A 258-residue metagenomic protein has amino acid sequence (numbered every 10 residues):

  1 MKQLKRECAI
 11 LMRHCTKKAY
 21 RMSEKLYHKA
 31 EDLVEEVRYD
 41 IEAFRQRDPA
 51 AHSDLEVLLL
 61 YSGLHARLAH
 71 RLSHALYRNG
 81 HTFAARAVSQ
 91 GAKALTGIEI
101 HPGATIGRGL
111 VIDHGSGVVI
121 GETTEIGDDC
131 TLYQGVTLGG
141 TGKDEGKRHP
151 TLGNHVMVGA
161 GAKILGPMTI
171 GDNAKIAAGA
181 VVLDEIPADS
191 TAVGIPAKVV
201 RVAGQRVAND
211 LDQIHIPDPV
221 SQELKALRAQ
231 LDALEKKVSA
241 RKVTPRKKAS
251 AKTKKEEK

Functional and structural regions predicted by a protein language model:
M1-A92, V207-K258: Terminal amphipathic alpha-helical/low-complexity segments used for targeting or macromolecular assembly
K93-V200: Structural signal for interior beta-strand "rungs" in well-ordered beta-sheet cores of soluble enzyme domains
V202-Q205: A structural signal for small-residue-enriched, beta-sheet-centric alpha/beta enzyme cores and oligomeric scaffold folds
